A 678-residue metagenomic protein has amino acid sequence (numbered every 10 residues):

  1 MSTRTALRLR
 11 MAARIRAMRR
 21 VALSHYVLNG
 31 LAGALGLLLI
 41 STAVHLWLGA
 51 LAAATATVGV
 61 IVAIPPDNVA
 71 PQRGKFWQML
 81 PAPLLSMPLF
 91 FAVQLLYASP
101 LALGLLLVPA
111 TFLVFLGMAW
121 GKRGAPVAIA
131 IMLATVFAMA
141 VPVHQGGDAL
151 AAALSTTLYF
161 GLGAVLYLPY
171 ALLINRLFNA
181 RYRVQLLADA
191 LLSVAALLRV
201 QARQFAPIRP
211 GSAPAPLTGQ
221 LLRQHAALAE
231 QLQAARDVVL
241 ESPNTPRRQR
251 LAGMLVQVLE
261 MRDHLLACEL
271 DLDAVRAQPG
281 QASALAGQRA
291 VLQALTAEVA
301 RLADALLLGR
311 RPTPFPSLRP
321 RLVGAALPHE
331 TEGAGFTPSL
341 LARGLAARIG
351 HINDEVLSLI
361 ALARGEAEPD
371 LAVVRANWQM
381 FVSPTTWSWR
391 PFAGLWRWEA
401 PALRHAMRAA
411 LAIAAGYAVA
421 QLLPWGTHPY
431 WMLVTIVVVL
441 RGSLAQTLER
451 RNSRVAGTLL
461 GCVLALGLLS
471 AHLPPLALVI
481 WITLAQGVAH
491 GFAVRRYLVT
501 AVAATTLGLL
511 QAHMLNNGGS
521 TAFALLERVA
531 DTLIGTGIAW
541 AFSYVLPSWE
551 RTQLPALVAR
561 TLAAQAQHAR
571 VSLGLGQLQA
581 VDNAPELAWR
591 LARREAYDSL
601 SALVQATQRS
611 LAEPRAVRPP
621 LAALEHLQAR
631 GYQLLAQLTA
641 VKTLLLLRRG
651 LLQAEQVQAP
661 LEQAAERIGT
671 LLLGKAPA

Functional and structural regions predicted by a protein language model:
M1-L38, T42, G147-A152, Y167-A414 (+2 more regions): Cytosolic regulatory and coupling regions of membrane transport/channel systems
T5-I15, G30-K75, M79-F91, G104-L172 (+5 more regions): Pore- and pathway-forming membrane helices of multi-pass small-molecule/ion transporters and channels
R20-H25, V93-Q94, M118, A393-P401 (+3 more regions): Glycine- and acidic
F91, L103, T245-Q249: N-terminal loops that bind phosphate or other acidic moieties and the adjacent beta-alpha structural core
A98-L101, L105, P109, H472-P474: Membrane interface segments of multi-pass transport proteins and intramembrane proteases
R450-R451: Hydrophobic alpha-helical transmembrane segments corresponding to the first two to three helices of multi-pass helical
S470, A522-F523, A602: A compositional/structural signature marking long, glycine- and acidic/polar-rich segments with frequent tryptophans
